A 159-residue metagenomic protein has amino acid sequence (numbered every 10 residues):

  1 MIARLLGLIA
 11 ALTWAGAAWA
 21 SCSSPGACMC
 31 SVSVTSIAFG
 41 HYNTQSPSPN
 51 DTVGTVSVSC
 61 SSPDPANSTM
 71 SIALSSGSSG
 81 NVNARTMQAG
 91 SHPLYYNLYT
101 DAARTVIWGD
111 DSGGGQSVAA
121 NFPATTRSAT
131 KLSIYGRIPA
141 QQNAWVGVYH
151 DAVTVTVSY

Functional and structural regions predicted by a protein language model:
M1-L6: Bacterial N-terminal signal peptides that target proteins for export
A15-A17: N-terminal signal peptide c-region/cleavage motif recognized by signal peptidases
W19-G90, A120-Y159: N-terminal small/polar-rich segments of proteins
A73-G77, N97-D101, G109: Predominantly extracellular/luminal cell-surface or secreted proteins
A84-R104: A surface/secretory-pathway sequence property marking extracellular, secreted, or lumenal proteins enriched
A103-R127: Extracellular beta-sheet repeat scaffolds used for adhesion and glycan interaction
